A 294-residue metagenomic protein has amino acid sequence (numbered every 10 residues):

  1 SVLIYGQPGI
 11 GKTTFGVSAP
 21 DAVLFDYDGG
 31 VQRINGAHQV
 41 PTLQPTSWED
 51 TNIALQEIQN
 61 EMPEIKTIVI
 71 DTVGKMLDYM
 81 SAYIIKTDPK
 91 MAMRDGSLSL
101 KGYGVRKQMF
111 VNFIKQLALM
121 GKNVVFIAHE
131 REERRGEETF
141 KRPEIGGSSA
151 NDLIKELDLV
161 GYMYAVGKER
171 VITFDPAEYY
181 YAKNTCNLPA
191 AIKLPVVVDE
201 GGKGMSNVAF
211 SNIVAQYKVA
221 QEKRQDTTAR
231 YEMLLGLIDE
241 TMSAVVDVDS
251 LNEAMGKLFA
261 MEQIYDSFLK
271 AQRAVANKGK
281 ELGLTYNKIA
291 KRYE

Functional and structural regions predicted by a protein language model:
S1, G6, I10, S18-A19 (+1 more regions): Interfaces that engage single-stranded nucleic acids at replication/repair/recombination sites
S1-I70, G74-Y79: Conserved P-loop
V2, N35-A54, I58-E61, E169-Q225: P-loop/Walker A phosphate-binding loop and immediately adjacent motor/lid segment at beta-alpha junctions
I53-Q56, N60, N112-K115, D239 (+2 more regions): Surface-exposed alpha-helical segments enriched in charged/polar residues
L55-S97, N212-I213, Y217-Q221: Long, low-complexity, intrinsically disordered polar/charged segments
E64, M120, E156, M261-I264: Structured helix-beta-strand junction loops
K75-N151: P-loop NTPase motor core
K122-V196: Phosphate-binding/switch region of NTP-binding enzymes
